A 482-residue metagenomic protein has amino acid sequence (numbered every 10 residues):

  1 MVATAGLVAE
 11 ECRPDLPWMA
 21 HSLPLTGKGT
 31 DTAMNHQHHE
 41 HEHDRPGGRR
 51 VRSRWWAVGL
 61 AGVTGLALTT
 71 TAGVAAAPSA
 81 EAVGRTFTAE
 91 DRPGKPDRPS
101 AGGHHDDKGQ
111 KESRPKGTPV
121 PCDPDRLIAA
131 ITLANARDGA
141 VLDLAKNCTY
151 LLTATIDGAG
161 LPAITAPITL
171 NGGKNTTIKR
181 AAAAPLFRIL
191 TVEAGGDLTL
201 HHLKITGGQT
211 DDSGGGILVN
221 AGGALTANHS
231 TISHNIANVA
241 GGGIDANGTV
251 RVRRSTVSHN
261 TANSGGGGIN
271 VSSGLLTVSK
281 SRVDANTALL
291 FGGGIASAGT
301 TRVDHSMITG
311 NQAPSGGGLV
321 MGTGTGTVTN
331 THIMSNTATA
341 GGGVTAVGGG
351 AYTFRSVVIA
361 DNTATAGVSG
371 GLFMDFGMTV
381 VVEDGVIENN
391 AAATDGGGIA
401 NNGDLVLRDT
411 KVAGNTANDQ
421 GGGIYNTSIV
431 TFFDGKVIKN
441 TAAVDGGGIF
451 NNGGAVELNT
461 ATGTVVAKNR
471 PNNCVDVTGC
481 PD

Functional and structural regions predicted by a protein language model:
M1-E42: N-terminal low-complexity Pro/Gly-rich stretches
M1-T4, T32-Q37, G48-S79: Secretory targeting and sorting signals
G6, K174, T199-G207, T226-I236 (+9 more regions): Right-handed parallel beta-helix
T69-G109, S113-K116: C-terminal region of N-terminal signal peptides and the immediate post-cleavage residues of exported proteins
G117-V141: Acidic Gly/Asp/Thr-rich repetitive segments characteristic of extracellular carbohydrate-active and adhesion proteins
T132, L151-T169, K179-L200, T206-A224 (+2 more regions): Extracellular beta-strand-rich solenoid/capping regions of secreted or surface-exposed proteins that bind or remodel
A140, C148, A166-I168, K174-T176 (+28 more regions): The right-handed parallel beta-helix/beta-solenoid scaffold, focusing on the short coil/turn and N-cap positions
I156-A159, A183-T191, D211-L218, N238-D245 (+9 more regions): Extracellular beta-strand/beta-solenoid scaffold signature
